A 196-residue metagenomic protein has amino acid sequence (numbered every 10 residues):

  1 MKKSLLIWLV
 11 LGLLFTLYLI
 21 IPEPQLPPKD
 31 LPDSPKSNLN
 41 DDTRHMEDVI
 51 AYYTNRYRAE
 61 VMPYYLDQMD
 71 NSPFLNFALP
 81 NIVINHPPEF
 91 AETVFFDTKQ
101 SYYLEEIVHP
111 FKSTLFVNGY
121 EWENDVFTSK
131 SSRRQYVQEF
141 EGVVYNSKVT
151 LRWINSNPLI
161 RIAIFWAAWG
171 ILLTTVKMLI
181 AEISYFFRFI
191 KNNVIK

Functional and structural regions predicted by a protein language model:
M1-V49, Y53-K196: An acidic-aromatic pocket/loop used at catalytic or ligand-binding sites
